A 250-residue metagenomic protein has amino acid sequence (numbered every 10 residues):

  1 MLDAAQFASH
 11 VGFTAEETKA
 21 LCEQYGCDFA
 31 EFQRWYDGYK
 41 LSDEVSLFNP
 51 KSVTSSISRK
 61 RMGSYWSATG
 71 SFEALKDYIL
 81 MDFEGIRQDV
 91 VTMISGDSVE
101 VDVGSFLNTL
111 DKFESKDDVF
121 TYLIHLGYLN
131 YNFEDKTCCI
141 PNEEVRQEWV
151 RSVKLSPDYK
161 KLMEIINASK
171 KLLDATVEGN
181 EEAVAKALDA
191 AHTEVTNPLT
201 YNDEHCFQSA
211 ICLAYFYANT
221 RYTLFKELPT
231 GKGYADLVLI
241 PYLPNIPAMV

Functional and structural regions predicted by a protein language model:
M1-H205, A218-R221, F225: Phosphate-binding site recognition
L123, I211, L237: Hydrophobic, well-ordered secondary-structure elements that form the walls of internal hydrophobic environments
C139, R146-Q147, G231-A235, N245-I246: Flexible loop/turn segments at secondary-structure boundaries
C206, Y222-L237: Long, charged, glycine-rich C-terminal linkers/tails
Q208-A210, A214-Y217: A short, contiguous, amphipathic alpha-helix enriched in charged residues
L239-V250: Active-site beta-strand-loop-beta-strand hairpin of nuclease catalytic cores that positions key catalytic residues
